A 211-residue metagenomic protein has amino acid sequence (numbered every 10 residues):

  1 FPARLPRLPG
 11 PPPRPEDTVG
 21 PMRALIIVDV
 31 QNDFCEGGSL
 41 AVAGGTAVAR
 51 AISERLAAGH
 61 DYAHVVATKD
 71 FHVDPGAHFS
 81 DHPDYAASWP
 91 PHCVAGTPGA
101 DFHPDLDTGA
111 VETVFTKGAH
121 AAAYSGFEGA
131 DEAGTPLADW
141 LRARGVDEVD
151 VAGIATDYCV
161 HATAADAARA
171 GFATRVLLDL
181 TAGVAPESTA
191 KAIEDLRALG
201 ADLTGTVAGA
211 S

Functional and structural regions predicted by a protein language model:
F1-E16: Compositionally biased, low-complexity flexible segments
E16-A121, A138, A173-V176, V184-S211: Active-site acidic carboxylates
T46, A133, A170: Catalytic phosphate/metal-binding cores of nucleic-acid and nucleotide-processing enzymes, i.e., regions that mediate
I52, G134, V160: Aromatic/hydrophobic pocket-lining residues that form the small-molecule binding cavity in soluble enzyme cores
R55, Y158-R169: Histidine-anchored nucleotide/phosphate-binding helix
A119-R144: Alpha-helical scaffold elements lining the catalytic groove of polysaccharide deacetylases
V146-C159, V176-T181: Glycine-rich anion-binding loop/nest that anchors nucleotide
